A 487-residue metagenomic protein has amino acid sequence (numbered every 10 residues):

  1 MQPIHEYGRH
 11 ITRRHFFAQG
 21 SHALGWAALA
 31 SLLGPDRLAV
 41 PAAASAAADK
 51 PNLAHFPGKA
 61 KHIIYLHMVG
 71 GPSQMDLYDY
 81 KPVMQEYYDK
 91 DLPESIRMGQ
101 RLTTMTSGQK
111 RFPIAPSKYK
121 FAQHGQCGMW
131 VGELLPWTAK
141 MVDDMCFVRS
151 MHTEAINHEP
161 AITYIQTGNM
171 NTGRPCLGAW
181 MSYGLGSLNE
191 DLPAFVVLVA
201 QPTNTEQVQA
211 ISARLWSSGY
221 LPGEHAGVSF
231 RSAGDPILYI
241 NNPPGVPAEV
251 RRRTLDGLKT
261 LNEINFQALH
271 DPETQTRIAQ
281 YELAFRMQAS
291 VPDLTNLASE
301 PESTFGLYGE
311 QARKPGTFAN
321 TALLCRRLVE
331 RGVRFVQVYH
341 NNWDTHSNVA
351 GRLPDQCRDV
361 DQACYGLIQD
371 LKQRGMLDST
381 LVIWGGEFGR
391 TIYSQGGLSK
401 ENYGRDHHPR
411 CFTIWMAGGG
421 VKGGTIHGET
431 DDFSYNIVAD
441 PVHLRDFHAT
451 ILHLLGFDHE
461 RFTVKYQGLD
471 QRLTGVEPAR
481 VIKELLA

Functional and structural regions predicted by a protein language model:
M1-A487: Ligand-binding pockets and gating/stacking loops
